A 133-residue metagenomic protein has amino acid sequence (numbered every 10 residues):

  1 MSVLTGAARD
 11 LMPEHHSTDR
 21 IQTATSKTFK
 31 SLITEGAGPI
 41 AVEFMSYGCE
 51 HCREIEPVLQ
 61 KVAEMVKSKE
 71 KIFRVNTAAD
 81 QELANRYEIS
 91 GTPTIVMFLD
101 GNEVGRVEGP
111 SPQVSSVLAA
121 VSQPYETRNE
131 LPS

Functional and structural regions predicted by a protein language model:
M1-D19, E126-S133: N-terminal targeting signals for export/organelle localization
H16-T18, G36, K67: Short, well-ordered coil/turn elements that cap or connect secondary structure elements
R20-I40: A short beta-strand-turn-helix
I21-A24, F44-S46, E56-A63, K67-E82 (+1 more regions): Thiol-based oxidoreductase modules, predominantly thioredoxin-like and allied folds used for disulfide exchange
A37, M45-G48, G91: Short pre-active-site segment immediately N-terminal to redox-active cysteine/selenocysteine motifs in thiol-based
C49-C52, I95: The canonical Cys-X-X-Cys-His
R86-S90: A short glycine-leucine-enriched loop at secondary-structure breakpoints that most characteristically corresponds
G91, V96-S133: Non-catalytic, surface beta->alpha helical segment in thiol-disulfide oxidoreductase systems
